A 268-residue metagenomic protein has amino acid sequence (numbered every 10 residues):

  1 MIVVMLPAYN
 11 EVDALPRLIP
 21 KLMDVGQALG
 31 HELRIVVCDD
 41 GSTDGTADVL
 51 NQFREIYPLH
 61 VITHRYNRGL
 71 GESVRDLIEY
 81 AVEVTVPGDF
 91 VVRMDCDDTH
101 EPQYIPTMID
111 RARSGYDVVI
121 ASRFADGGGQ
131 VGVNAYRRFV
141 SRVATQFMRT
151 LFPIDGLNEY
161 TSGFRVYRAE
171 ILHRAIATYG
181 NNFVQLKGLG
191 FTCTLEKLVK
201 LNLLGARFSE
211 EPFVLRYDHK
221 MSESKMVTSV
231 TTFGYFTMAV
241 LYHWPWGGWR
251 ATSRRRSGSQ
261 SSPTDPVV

Functional and structural regions predicted by a protein language model:
M1, F53, T107, N181-V268: Hydrophobic helical membrane-anchoring modules
E11-G26: Short, well-formed alpha-helical segments that are part of the catalytic scaffolds of diverse glycosyltransferases
D13-R17, S42-F53: Acidic helix N-cap motif at the loop->helix transition within catalytic regions of sugar-transfer enzymes
L18, T46, V74, Q103-I105 (+1 more regions): Acidic donor-diphosphate engagement hotspot in glycosyltransferases and nucleotidyltransferases that stabilizes
H31-G41, I62-H64: Short beta-strand/loop segment that forms part of the nucleotide-sugar
D39-D48, Y66, D98: A conserved acidic beta->alpha catalytic loop
H60-E83, F90, H100-V184, D218-M226 (+3 more regions): Acceptor/aglycone-binding surface of glycosyltransferases and processive sugar-polymer synthases
